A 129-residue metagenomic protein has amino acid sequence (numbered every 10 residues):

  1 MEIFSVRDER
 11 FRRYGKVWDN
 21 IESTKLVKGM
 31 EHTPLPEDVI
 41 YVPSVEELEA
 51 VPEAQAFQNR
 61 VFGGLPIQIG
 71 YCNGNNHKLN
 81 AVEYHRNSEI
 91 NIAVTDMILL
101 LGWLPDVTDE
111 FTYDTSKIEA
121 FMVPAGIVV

Functional and structural regions predicted by a protein language model:
M1-A125: Active-site region of the double-stranded beta-helix
